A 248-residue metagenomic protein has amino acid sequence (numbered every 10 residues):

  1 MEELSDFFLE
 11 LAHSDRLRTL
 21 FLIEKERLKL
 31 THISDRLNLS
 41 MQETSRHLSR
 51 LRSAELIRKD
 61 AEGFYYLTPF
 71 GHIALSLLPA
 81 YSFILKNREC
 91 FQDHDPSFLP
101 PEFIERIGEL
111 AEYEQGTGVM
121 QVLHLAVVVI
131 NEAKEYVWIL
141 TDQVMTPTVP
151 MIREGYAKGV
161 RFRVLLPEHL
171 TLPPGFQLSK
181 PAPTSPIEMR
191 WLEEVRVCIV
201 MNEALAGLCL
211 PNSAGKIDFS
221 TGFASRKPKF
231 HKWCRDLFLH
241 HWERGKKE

Functional and structural regions predicted by a protein language model:
M1, G116-M120, M145: A conditional alpha-helix N-cap/helix-loop micro-motif detector
M1-Y81: Basic, Lys/Arg-rich alpha-helical nucleic-acid-recognition elements, primarily the DNA-binding modules of transcription
L30, T141, L166, L208-P211: Short beta-strand/turn micro-motifs composed of small residues that flank or help shape donor/cofactor-binding pockets
A80-N131, E135-Y136: Amphipathic alpha-helical dimerization/coiled-coil segments that flank or bridge DNA-binding/regulatory modules
F103-G108, L178-T184: Short, conserved catalytic or adaptor-binding loops enriched in Gly and charged residues
L125-K180: Primarily the HKD phosphodiesterase
I187-H231, F238: HKD (HxKxxxxD) catalytic microenvironment of the phospholipase D
D236-E248: Cysteine/selenocysteine-centered motifs that mediate thiol-based redox chemistry or coordinate metal-sulfur cofactors
